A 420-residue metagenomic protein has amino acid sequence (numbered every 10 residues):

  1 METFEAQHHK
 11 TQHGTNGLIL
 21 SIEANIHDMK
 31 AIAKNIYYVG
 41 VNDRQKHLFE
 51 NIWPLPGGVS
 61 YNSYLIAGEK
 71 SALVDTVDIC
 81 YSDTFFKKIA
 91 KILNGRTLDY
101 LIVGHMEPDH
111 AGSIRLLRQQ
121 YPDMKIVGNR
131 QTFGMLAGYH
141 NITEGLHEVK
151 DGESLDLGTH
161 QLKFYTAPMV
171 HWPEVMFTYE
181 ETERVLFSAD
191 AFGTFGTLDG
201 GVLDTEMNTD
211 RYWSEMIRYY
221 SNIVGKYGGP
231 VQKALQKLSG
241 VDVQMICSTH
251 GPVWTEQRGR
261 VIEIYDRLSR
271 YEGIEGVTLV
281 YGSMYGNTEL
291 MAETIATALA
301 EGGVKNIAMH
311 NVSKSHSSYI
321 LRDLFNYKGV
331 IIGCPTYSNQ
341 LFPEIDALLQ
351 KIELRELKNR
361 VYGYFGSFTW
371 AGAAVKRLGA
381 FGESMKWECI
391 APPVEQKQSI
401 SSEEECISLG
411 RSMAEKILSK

Functional and structural regions predicted by a protein language model:
N25, K30-K34, V127-V175, Y227-K233: Metallo-beta-lactamase
K30-L93, F177-E180, R184-S188, T288: Conserved beta-strand hairpin/beta-sheet module of binuclear metal-dependent hydrolase folds, prominently
E69, C80-V127: Active-site metal-binding motif and surrounding structural segment of the metallo-beta-lactamase
V74-T76, L98-M106, I126-R130, L186-A189 (+1 more regions): Active-site neighborhood of phospho(di)ester-bond hydrolases with catalytic His/Asp-centered motifs
S113, S315-I320: Short acidic active-site motifs
L198, V202, N208-I246, H250-V253 (+2 more regions): FMN-binding flavodoxin-like domain, especially the glycine-rich phosphate-binding loop
G251-I274: Terminal amphipathic helices with adjacent charged low-complexity linkers/tails
V280-E301: Short, charged N-terminal beta->alpha structural module
